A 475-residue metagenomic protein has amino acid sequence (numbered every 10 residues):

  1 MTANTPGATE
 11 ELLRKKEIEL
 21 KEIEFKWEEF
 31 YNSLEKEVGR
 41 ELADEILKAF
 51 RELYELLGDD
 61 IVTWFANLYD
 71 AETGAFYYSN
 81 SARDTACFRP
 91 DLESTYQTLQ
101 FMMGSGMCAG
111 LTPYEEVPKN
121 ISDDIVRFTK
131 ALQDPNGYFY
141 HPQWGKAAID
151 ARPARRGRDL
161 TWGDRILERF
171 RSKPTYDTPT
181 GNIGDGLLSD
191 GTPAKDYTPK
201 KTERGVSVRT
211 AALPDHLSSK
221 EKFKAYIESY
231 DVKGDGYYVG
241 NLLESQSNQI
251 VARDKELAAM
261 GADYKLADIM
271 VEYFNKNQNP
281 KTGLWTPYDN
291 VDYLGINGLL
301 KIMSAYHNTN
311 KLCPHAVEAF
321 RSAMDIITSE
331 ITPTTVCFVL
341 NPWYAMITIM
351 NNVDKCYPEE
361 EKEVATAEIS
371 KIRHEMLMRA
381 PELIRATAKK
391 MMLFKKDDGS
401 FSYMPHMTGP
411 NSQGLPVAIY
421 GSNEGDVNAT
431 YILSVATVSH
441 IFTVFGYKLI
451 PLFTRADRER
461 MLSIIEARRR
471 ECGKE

Functional and structural regions predicted by a protein language model:
T2-K130, A151-G236, S247-K255, A305 (+2 more regions): Terminal, non-catalytic domain-edge segments
D84-A86, Y288, E330: A short glycine/serine-rich beta->alpha loop
D123-I149: A broadly used, surface-exposed interaction patch
K130, D134, N275-N279, G283 (+1 more regions): HEAT/HEAT-like alpha-solenoid repeats
P135, I331-V339: Short, intrinsically disordered, low-complexity segments enriched in Ser/Thr and Pro
S229-K301: Loop-centered beta-sheet repeat module
N290-D292, A323-P333: Solenoid-like repeat scaffolds
G295-L300, S304-H307, V336-V339: Alpha-helical scaffold segments of alpha-solenoid architecture
